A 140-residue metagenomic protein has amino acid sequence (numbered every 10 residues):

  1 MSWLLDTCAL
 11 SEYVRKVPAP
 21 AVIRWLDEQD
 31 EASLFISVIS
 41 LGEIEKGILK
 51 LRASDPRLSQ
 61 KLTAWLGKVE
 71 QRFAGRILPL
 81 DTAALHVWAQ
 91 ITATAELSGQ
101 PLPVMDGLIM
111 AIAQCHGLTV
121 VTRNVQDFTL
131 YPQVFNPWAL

Functional and structural regions predicted by a protein language model:
M1, M110-L140: Acidic, PIN/NYN-like endoribonuclease modules and their adjacent C-terminal/linker elements
M1-I39, L49-K68: Short, well-structured N-terminal submotif of metal-dependent ribonuclease cores
L5-D6, S37, L102-P103, N124-V125: Histidine- and aromatic-rich ligand-binding microenvironments
A9-L10, S40, A84, I109 (+1 more regions): Alpha-helix capping/helix-boundary segments
L10-S11, G42-E45, T129, F135: Nucleotide phosphate-binding site architecture
S33, R76, Q133-F135: Conserved beta-strand segments of alpha/beta enzyme cores
K46-R52, Q71-T119: Active-site neighborhoods of divalent-metal-dependent phosphate/nucleic-acid chemistry enzymes
